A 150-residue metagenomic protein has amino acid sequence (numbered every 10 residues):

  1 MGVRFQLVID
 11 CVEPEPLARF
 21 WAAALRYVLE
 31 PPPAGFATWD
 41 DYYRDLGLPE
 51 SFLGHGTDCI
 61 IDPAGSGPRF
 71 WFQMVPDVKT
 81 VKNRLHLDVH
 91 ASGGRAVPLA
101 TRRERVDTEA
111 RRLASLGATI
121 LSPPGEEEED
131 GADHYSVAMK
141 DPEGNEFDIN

Functional and structural regions predicted by a protein language model:
G2-I9, R19, A23-L25, P31-A34 (+6 more regions): Vicinal oxygen chelate
